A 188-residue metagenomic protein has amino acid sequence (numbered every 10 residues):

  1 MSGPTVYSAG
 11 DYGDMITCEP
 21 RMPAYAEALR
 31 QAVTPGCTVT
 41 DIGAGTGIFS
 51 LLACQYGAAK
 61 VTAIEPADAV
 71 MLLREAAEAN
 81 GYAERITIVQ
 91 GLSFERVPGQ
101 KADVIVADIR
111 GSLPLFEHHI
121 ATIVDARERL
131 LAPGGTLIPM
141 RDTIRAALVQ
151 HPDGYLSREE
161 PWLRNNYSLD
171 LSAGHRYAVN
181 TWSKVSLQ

Functional and structural regions predicted by a protein language model:
M1-I42, T46-Q188: Class I SAM-binding transferase module
